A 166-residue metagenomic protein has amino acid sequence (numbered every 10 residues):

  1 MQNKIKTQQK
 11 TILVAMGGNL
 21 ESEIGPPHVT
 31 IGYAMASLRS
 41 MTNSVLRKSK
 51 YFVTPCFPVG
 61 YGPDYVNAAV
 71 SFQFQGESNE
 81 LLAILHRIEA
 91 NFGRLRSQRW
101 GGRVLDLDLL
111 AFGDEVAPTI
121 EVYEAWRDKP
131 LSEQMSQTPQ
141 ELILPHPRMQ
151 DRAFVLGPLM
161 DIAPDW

Functional and structural regions predicted by a protein language model:
Q2-N43, S49-V53: N-terminal beta1-alpha1 ligand-phosphate binding loop
Q8-V14, D64-V66, L105: Residues at beta-strand starts and edge strands
M16-G18, V70-G76, A111-D114: Short beta-strand-to-loop capping motifs
N19, K48, V70, P158-L159: A residue-level signal for conserved active-site and pocket-lining positions in enzyme catalytic cores
S22, G76-N79: A generic structural signal for alpha-helix starts
L46-R47, L81: Short N-terminal amphipathic alpha-helices
R47-G76: Short, charge-patterned binding micro-sites
F57-D64, N79-L82, R87-W166: Flexible, gly/pro- and Lys/Arg-enriched active-site loops
